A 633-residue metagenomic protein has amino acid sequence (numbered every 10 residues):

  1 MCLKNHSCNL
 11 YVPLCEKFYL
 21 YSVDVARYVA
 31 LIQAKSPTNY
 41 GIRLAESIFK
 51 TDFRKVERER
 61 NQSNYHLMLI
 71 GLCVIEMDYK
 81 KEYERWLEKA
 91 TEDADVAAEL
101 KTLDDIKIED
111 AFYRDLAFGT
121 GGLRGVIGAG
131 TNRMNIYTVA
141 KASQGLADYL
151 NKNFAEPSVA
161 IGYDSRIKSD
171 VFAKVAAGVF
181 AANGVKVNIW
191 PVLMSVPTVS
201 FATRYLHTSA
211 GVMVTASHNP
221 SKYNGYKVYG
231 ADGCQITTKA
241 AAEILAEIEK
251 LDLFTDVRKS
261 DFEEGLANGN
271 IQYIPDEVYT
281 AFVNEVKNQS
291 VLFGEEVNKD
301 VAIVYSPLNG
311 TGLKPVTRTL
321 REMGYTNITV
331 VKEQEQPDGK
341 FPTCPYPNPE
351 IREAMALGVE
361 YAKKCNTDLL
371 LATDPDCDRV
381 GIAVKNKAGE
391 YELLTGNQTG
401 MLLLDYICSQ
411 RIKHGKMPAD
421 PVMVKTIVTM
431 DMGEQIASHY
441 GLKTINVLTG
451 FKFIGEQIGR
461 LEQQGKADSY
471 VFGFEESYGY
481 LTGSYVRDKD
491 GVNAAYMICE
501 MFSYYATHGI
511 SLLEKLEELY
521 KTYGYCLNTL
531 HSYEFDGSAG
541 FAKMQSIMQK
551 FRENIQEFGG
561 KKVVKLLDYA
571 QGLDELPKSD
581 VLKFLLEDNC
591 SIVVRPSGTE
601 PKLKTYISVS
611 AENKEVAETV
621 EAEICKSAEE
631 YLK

Functional and structural regions predicted by a protein language model:
K4-L10, K17-L20, R27-V29, A34-T38 (+3 more regions): N-terminal amphipathic/hydrophobic targeting modules at extreme N-termini, encompassing cleavable Sec/SRP-type signal
D78-A176, N183, I271-D300, T311: An N-terminal, well-structured beta->alpha segment
A90, D105-L116, N224-A354, A362: Gly/Ser/Thr-enriched, mixed-charge loops and adjacent short helices that form phosphate/oxyanion-binding elements
R114-N132, S217, P307-P315, F474-G479 (+2 more regions): Conserved phosphate/anionic-ligand binding catalytic regions in large, soluble enzymes, centered on
A160-Y223, T326-G381: N-terminal small/polar loop signature for handling phosphorylated ligands or for N-terminal nucleophile
V171-G178, Y223-G230, D378-N397, G433: Short Gly/Thr/Asp-enriched flexible loops that form oxyanion-binding sites at enzyme active sites
Y229-K259, N397-D420, K425-E434, G491: Glycine-rich phosphate-binding loop plus the immediately following alpha-helix
K363, T367-L369, E390-E392, Q410-R595 (+3 more regions): Phosphate-binding and adjacent anionic-ligand microenvironments
